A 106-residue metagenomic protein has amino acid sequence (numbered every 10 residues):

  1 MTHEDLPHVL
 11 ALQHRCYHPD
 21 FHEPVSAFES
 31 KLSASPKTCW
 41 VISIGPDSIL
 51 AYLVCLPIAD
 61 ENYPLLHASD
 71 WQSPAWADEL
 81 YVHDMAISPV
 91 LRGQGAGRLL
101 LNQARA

Functional and structural regions predicted by a protein language model:
M1, M85-I87: Hydrophobic adenine-recognition pocket in adenosine-nucleotide-binding enzymes
M1-V9: A short beta-loop-alpha structural element at the N-terminal edge of CoA-dependent acyl/N-acetyltransferase catalytic
L10-S35, L65: Conserved GNAT-fold acetyl-CoA-binding loop/helix
C16, P57-E61, P89: Feature marks short, surface-exposed loop/turn motifs that line or immediately flank catalytic pockets and channel
T38-L53, P57: Conserved beta-hairpin
L53-D84: Conserved acyl-donor/pantetheine-binding loop and adjacent beta-alpha core of acyl/acetyltransferases and related
I87, G93-A106: Conserved acetyl-CoA-binding loop-helix of GNAT-fold acetyltransferases
